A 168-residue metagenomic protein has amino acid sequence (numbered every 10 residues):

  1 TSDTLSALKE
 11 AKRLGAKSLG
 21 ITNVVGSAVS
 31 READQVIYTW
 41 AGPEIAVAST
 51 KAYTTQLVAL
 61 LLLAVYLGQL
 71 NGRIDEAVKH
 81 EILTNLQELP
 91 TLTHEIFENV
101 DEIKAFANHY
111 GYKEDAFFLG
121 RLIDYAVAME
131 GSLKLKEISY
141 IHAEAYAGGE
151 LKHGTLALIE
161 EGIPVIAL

Functional and structural regions predicted by a protein language model:
T1-A11, L151-L168: Glycine-rich, anion-gripping cofactor-binding loops and their flanking helix/strand elements in enzyme active sites
T1-A41: Extended, hydrophobic alpha-helical segments in both membrane/secreted and soluble proteins
V25, Q35-P164: Active-site phosphate/pyrophosphate-binding segments
